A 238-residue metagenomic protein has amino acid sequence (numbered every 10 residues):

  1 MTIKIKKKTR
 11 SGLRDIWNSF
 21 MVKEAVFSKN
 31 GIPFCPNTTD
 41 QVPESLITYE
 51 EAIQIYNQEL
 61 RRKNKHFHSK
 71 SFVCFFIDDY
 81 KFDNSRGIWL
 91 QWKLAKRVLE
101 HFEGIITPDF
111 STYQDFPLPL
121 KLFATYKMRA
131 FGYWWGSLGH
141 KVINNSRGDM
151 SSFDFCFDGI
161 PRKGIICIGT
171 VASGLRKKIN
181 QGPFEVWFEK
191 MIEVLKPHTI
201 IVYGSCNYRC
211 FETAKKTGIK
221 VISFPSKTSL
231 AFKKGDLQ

Functional and structural regions predicted by a protein language model:
M1-P117, A130: SEC14/CRAL-TRIO lipid-binding/transfer domains and related phosphoinositide-recognition modules that form deep
N64-H66, R86-K233: Eukaryote-skewed repeat-based solenoidal scaffolds used as protein-protein interaction platforms, primarily
